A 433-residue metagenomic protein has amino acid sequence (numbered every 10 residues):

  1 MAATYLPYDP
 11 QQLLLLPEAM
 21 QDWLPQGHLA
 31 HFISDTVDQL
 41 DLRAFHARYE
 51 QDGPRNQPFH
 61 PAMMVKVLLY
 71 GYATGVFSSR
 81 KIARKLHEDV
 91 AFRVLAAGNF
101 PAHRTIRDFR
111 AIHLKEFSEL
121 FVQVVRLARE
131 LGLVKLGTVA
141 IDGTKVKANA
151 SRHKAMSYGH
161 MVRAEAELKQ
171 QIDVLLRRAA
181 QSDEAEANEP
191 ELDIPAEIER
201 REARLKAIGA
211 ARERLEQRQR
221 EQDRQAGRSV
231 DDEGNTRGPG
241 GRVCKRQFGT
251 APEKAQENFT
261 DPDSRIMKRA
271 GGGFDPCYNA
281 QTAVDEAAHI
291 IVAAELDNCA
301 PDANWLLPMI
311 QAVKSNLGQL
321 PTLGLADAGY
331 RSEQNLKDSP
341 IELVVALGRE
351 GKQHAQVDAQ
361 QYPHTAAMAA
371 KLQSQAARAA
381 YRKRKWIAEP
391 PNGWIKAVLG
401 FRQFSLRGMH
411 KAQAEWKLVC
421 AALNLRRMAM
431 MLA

Functional and structural regions predicted by a protein language model:
M1, L6-P7, L68, G75-E88 (+1 more regions): Anion-binding and metal-coordination hotspots
M1-H31: Hydrophobic alpha-helical membrane-insertion signals
D22, N56-H60, G71, G75 (+2 more regions): Short secondary-structure transition/capping motifs
Q26-L69, T74: Basic, short loop/linker segments at the boundary and entry of helix-turn-helix/winged-helix-like folds
Q39-A44, D89, R93, V398: A short secondary-structure junction motif
Y49, G53-P54, H60-P61, K85-A97 (+1 more regions): Helical catalytic core of nucleic-acid polymerases
